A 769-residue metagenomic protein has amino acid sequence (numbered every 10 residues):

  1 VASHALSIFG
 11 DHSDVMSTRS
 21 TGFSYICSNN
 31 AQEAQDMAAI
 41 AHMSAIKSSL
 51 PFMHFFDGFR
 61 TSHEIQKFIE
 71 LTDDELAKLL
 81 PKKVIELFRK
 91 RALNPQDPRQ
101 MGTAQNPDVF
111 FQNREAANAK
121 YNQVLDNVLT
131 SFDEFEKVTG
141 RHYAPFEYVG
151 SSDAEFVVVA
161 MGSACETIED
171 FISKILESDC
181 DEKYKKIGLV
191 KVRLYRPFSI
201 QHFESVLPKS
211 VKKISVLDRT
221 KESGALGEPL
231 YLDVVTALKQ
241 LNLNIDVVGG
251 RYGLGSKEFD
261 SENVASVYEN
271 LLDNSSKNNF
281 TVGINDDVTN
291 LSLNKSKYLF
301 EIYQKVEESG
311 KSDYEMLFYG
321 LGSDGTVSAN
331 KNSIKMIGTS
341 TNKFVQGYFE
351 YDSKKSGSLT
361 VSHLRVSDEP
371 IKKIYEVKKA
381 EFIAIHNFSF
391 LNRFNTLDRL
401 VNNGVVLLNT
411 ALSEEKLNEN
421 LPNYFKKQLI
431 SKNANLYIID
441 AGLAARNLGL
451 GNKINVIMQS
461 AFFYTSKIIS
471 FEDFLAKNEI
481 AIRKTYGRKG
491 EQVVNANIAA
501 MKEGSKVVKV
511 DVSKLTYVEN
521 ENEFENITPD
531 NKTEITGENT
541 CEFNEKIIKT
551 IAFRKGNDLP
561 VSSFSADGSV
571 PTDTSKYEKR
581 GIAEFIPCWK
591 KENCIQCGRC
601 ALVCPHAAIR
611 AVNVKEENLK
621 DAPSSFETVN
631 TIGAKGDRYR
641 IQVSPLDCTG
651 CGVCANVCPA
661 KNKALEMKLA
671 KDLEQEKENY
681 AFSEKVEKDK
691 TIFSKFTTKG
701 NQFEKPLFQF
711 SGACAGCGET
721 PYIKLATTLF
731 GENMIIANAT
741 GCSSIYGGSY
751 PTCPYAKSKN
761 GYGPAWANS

Functional and structural regions predicted by a protein language model:
A2-A5, T18, T130-D287, H363-R365 (+6 more regions): Thiamine diphosphate
L6-G58, L243-G255, S431-N433, I438 (+1 more regions): Conserved thiamine diphosphate
Y25-L87, S256-E301, A496-V518: Structural signature of the thiamine diphosphate
K47, P197-F198, G224-K277, T339-S340 (+9 more regions): Iron-sulfur-associated redox domains of electron-transfer enzymes in respiratory and anaerobic energy metabolism
F52-E147, E523: Conformationally flexible catalytic loops at phosphate/diphosphate-handling active centers
D133-F156, E169, Y298-D313, K576-Y577 (+1 more regions): Glycine-/acidic-rich phosphate or pyrophosphate-binding loops and their flanking alpha/beta elements
P197-F198, S210-K213, L217-E228, G310-G322 (+2 more regions): Active-site cofactor/cluster-binding pocket
L475-N478, G487-D647, A655-I735, T740-S769: Ferredoxin-type iron-sulfur electron-transfer modules and their immediate structural context
